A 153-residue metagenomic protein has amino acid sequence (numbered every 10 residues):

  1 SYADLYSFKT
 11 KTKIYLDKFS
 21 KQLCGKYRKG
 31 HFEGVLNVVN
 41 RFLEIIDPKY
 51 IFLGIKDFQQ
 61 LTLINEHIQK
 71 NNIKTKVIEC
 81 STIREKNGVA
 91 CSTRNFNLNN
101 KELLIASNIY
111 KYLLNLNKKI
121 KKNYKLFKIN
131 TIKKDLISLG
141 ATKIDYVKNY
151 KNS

Functional and structural regions predicted by a protein language model:
S1-A141, N149-N152: Nucleotidyltransferase catalytic core that binds NTPs
